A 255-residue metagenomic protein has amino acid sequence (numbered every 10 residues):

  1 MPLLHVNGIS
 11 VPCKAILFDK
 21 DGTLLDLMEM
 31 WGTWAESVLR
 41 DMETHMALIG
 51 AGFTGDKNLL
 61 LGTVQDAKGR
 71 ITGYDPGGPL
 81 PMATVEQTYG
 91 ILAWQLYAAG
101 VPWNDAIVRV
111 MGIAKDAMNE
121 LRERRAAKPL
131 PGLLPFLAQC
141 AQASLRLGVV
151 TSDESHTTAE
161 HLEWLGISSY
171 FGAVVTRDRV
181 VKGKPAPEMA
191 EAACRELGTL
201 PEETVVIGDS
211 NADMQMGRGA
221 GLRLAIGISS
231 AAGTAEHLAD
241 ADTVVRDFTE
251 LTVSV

Functional and structural regions predicted by a protein language model:
M1-I16, T44-H45, L134-A141, S155-V255: Asp-based, Mg2+/Mn2+-dependent phosphohydrolase catalytic module
H5, V11-P131, Q142-A143: N-terminal helical cap/lid subdomain that shapes the substrate entry/recognition surface in HAD-like hydrolases
T23, T151-D153: Conserved phosphate-coupling serine/threonine residues in phosphotransfer and NTP-handling enzymes
V85, P129, T151, V206 (+1 more regions): Charged, low-complexity surface patches
E123-K128, S152, K182, R223: Short, flexible loop segments at the rims of nucleotide/cofactor-binding pockets, characterized by
